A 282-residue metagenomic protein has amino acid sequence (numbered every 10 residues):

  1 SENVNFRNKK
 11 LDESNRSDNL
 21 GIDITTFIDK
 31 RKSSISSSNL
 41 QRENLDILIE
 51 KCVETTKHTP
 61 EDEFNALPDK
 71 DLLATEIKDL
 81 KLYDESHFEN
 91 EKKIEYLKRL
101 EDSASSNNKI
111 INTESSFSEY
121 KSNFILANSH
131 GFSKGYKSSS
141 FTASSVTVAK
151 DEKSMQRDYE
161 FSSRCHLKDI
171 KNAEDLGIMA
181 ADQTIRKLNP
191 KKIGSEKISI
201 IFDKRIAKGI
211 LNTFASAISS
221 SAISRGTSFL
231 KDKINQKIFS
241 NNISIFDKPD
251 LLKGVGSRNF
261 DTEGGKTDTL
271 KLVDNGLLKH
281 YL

Functional and structural regions predicted by a protein language model:
S1-D268, D274-L277: Active-site bordering "gate/hinge" segments that shape substrate access to catalytic or cofactor-binding pockets
